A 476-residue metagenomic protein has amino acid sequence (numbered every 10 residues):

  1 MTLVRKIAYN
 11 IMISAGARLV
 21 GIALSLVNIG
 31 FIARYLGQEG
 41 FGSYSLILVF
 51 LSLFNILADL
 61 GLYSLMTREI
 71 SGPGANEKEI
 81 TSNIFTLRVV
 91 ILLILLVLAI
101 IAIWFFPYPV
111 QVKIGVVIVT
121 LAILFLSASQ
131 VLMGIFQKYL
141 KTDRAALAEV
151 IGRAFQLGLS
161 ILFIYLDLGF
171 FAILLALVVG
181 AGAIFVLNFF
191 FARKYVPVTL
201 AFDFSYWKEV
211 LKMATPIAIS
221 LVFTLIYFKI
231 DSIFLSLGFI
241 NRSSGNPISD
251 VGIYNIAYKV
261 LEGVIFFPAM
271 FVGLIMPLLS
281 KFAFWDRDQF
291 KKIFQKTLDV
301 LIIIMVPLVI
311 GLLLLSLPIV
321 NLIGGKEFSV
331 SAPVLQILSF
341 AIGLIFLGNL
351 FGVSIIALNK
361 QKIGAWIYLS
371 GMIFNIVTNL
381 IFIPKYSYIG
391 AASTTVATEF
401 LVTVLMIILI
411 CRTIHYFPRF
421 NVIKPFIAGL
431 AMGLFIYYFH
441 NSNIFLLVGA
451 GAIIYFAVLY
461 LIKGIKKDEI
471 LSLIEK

Functional and structural regions predicted by a protein language model:
M1-L3, I7, D143, N188-F228 (+4 more regions): Interhelical loop/hinge segments that connect adjacent transmembrane helices in multipass membrane
L3-Y63, L96, I100, R153-L157 (+4 more regions): Signature of the first transmembrane helix
N10-S25, G152, A176-G180, I184-N188 (+4 more regions): Transmembrane helical elements of multi-pass membrane transporters/channels
V20, R88-K229: Hydrophobic transmembrane helix module of multi-pass membrane transport proteins
I29, A58-A75, K138, L261-L298 (+2 more regions): Helix-loop junctions and terminal segments of transmembrane helices in multi-pass membrane transport/translocation
E69, F125-A148, F171, S339-S370: Membrane-interface junctions at transmembrane-helix termini in multi-pass inner-membrane proteins
I103-V119, I248, Q295, L312-G343: Interfacial segments at transmembrane-helix termini and the short loops linking adjacent helices
Y437-K476: Membrane-proximal transmembrane or re-entrant/amphipathic helices at the cytosolic face
